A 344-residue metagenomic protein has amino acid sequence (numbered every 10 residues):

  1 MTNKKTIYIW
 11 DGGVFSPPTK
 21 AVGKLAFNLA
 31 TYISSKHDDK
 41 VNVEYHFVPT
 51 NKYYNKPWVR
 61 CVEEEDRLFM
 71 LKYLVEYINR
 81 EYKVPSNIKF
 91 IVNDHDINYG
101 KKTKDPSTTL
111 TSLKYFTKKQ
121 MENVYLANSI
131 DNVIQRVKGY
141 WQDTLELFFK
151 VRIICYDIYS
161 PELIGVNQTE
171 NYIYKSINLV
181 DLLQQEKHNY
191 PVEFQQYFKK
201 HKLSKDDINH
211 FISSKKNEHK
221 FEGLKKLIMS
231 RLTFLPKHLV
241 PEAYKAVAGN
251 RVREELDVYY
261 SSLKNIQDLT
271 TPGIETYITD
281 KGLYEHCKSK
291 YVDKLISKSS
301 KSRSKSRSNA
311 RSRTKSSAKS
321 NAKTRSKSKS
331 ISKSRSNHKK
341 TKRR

Functional and structural regions predicted by a protein language model:
M1-K4, F198, C287-R344: Compositionally biased low-complexity segments enriched in polar/charged residues
M1-S299, R343-R344: Nucleotidyltransferase catalytic core that binds NTPs
